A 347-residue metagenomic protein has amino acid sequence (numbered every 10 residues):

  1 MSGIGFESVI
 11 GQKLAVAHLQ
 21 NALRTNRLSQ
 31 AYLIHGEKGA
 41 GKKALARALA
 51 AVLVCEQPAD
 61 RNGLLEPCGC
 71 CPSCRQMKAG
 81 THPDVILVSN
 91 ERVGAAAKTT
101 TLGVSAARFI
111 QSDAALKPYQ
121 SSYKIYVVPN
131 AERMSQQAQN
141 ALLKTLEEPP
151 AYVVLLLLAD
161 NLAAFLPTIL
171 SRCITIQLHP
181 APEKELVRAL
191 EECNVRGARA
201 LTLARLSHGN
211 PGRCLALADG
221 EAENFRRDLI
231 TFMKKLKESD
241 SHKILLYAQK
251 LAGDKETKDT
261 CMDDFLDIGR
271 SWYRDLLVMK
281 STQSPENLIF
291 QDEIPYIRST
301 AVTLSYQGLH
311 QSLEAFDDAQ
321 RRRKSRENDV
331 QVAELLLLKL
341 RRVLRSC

Functional and structural regions predicted by a protein language model:
M1-Q137: Clamp-loader machinery-focused feature within the broader ASCE/P-loop NTPase space
M1-V52, P58-A59, A151-V153, D160-I268 (+1 more regions): Charged, glycine-rich active-site and insertion segments that engage polyanionic ligands
S112, K144, P167, S171: Conserved adenine-binding aromatic site and its adjacent loop/helix in ATP-hydrolyzing domains
A115, N140-L157: Conserved catalytic/switch belt of AAA+ P-loop NTPases
R133-M134, E148, A164: Residues immediately C-terminal
Q136-N140, D259: Conserved strand-to-helix beginnings and helix N-cap segments that scaffold or border functional pockets
